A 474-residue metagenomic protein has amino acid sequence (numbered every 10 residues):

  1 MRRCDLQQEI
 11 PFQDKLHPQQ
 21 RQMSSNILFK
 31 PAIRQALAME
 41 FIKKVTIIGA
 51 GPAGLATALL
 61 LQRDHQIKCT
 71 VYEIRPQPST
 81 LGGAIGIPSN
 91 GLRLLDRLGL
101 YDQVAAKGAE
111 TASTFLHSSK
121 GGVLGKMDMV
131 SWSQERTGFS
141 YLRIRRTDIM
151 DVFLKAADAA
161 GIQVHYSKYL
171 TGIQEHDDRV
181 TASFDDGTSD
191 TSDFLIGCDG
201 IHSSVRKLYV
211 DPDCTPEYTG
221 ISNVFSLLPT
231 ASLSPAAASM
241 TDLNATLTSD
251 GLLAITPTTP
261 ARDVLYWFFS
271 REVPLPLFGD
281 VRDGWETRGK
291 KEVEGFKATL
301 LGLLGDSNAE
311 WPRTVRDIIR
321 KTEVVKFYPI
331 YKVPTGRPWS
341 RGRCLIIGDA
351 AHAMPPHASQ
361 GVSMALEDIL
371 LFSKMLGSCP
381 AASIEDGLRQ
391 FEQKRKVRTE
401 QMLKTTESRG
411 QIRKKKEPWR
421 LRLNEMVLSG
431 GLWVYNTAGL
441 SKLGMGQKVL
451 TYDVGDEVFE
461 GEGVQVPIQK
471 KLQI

Functional and structural regions predicted by a protein language model:
C4, E9-F12, H17, Q22-I42 (+5 more regions): C-terminal helical "tail/cap" subdomain of flavin- and related membrane-associated enzymes
I42-K44, S167: Phosphate-coordination loops involved in phosphoryl transfer and adenosine-cofactor binding
T46-D64, Y72-R75, I196-G197, V224 (+1 more regions): Conserved mid-domain beta->alpha element of the FAD-binding
C69: Hydrophobic anchor at the start of a short beta-strand that flanks the dinucleotide cofactor-binding loop
P78-S79, S204-V205, A353-P355: Catalytic P-loop NTPase motifs of RecA-like helicase/translocase cores
L81-A156, R413: Active-site-adjacent segment of FAD-dependent monooxygenases/related oxidoreductases
A106-G108, G305-V324, S383-R389, M402: Acidic/histidine metal-binding catalytic segments
K120, D151-T322, G336: Conserved FAD-binding catalytic core of PHBH/FMO-like flavoproteins
